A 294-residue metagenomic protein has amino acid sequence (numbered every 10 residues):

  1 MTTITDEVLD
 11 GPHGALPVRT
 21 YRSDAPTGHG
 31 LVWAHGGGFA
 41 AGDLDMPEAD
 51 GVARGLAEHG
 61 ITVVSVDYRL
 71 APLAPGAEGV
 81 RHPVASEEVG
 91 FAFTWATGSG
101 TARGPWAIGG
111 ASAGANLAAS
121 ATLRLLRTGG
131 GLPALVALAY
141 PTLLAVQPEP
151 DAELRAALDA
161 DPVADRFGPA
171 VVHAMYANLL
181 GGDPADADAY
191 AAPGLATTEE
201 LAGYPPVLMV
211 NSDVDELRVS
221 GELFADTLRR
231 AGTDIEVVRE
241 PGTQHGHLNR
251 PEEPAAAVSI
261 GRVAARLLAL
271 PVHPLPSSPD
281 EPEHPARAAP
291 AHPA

Functional and structural regions predicted by a protein language model:
T3-A294: Alpha/beta-hydrolase superfamily serine-hydrolase fold, recognizing
